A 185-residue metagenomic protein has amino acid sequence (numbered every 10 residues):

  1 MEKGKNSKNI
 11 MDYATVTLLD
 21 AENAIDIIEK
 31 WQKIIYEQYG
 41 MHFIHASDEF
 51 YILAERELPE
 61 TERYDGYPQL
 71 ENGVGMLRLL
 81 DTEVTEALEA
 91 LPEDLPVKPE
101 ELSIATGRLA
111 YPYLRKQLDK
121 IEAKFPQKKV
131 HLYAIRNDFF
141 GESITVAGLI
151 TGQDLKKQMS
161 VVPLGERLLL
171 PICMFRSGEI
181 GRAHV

Functional and structural regions predicted by a protein language model:
K3-H184: Auxiliary Fe-S-binding modules of radical SAM enzymes
